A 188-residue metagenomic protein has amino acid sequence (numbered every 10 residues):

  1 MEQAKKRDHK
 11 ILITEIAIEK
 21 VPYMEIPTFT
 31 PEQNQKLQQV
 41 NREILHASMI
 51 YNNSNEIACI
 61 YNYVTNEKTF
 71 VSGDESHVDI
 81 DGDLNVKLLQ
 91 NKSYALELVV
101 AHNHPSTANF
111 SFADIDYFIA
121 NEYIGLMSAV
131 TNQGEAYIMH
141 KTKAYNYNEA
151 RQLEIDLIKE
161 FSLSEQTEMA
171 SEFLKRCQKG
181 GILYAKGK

Functional and structural regions predicted by a protein language model:
M1-H9, Y123-K188: Divalent-metal-activated hydrolytic enzyme cores
M1-T30, E75-A95, M127: Catalytic phosphate/metal-binding cores of nucleic-acid and nucleotide-processing enzymes, i.e., regions that mediate
P31-S48: Short, basic/aromatic recognition patches
I50-S54: A short catalytic or substrate-binding loop motif that flags glycine-/basic-rich loops and adjacent residues that bind
E56-V64, L126-V130: Short beta-strand scaffold segments in enzyme catalytic cores
T65-N66, G134: Detector for glycine-centered tight turns/loop "hinges" at secondary-structure junctions
E67-S72, M139: Amphipathic coiled-coil signal-relay and dimerization helices
D74-Y123: Short HxH-centered metal-ligating active-site micro-motif
